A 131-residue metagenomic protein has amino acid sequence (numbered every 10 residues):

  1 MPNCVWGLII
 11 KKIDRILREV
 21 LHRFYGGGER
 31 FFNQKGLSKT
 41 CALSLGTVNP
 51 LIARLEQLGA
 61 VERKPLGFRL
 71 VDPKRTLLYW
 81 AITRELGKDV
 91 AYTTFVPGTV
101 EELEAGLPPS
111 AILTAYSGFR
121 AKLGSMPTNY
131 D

Functional and structural regions predicted by a protein language model:
P2-R23: Short alpha-helical segments that sit at the start of domains
I9-I13, N33, L66-L86: Short, cationic-aromatic polyanion-contact patches
G26-R30: Charged- and aromatic-enriched interaction segments used to assemble and dock large macromolecular complexes
F31-K39: A short alpha-helical element within helix-turn-helix/winged-helix DNA-binding domains across DNA-binding proteins
L43-T47, L51: Short coil turns linking two alpha-helices in DNA-binding domains
E56-L66: A short, conserved structural fragment
G87-D131: Short gly/ser-rich loop at a beta-strand->alpha-helix junction or flexible surface loop bordering the NTP-binding
